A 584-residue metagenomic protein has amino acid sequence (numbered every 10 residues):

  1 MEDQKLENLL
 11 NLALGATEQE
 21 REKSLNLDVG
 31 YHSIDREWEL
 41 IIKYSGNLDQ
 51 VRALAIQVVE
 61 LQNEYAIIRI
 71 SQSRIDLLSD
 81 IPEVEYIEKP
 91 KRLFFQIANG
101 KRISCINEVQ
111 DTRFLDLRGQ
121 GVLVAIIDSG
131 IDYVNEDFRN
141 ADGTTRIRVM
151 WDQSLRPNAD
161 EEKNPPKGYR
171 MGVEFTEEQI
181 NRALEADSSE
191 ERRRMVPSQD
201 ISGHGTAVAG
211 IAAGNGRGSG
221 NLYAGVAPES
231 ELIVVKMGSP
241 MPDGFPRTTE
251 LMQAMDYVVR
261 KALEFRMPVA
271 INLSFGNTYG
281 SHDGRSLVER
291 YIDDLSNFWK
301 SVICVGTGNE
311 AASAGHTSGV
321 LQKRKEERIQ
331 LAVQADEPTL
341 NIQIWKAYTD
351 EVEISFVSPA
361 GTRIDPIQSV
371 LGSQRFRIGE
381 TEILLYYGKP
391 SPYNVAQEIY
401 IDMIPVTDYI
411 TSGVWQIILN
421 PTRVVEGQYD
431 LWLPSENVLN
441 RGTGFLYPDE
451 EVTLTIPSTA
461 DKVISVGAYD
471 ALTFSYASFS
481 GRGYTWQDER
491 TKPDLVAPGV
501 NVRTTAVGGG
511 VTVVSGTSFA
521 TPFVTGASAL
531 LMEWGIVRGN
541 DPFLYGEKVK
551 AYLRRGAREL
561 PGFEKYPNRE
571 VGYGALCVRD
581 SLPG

Functional and structural regions predicted by a protein language model:
M1-I67, S73-F114, Q120-L123, E136 (+1 more regions): Autoinhibitory N-terminal propeptides
T112-T249, R266, P338, T349-D350 (+4 more regions): Subtilisin-like serine protease catalytic core
D128, G308, G516: Active-site glycine-centered loops adjacent to acidic/histidine catalytic or metal-binding residues that shape
R156, N164, Y169-R182, S313-Y400 (+3 more regions): Extracellular S/T/G-rich loop segment that most often corresponds to the catalytic His/Ser-adjacent loop
A209-A212, G220, I233-M241, Y257-V269 (+3 more regions): Hydrolase catalytic cores
V235-M237, M255-D283, G306-T307, N420-T422: Short acidic, glycine-rich surface-loop motifs adjacent to enzyme active sites
A270-I271, V288-Q322, G572-V578: Catalytic cores of secreted or luminal carbohydrate-active enzymes
I399, V425-E436: Edge beta-strands of jelly-roll/beta-sandwich modules across compartments, strongly enriched in secreted/luminal
